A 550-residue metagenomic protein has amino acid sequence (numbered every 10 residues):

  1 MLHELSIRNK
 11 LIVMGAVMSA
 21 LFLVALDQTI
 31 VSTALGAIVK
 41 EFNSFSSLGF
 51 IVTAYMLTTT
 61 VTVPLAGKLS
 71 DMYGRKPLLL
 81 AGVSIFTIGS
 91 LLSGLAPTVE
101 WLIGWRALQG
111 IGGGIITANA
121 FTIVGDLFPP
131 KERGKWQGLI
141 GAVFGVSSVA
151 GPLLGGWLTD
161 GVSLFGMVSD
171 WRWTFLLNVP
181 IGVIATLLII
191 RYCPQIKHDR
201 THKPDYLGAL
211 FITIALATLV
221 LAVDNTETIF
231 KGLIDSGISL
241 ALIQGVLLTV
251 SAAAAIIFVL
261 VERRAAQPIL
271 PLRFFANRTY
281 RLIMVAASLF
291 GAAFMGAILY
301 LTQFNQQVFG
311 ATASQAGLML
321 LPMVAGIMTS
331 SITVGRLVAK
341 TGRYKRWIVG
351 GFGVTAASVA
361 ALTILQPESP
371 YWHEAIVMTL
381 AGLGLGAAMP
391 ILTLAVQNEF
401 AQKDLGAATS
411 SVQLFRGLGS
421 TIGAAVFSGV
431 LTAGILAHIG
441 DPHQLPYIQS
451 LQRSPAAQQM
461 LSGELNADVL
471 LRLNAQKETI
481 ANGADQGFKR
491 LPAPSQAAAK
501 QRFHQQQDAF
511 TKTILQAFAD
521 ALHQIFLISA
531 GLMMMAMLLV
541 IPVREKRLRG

Functional and structural regions predicted by a protein language model:
M1-V13, L188, P194, I257-L260 (+4 more regions): Transmembrane-helix exit segments and adjacent C-terminal regions of multi-pass membrane proteins
K10-V63, I238-L247, A254, L260-A407 (+3 more regions): Transmembrane core module of solute transporters
L21, V83, T87-S90, W105-R106 (+6 more regions): A generic transmembrane-helix signature of 12-TM secondary carrier transporters
A37, G67-K68, M72, W157 (+1 more regions): Membrane-interface helix termini in secondary transporters
S70-G208: Helix-loop-helix hairpins in multi-pass membrane proteins, especially solute transporters
R75-A81, R346-I348, I525: Juxtamembrane helix-start motifs in multi-pass secondary transporters
Q137-V146, S163, A297, E374-R472 (+2 more regions): Small-residue-rich alpha-helical segments with characteristic i,i+4
G161-V285: Hydrophobic transmembrane-helix bundles of small-molecule transporters
